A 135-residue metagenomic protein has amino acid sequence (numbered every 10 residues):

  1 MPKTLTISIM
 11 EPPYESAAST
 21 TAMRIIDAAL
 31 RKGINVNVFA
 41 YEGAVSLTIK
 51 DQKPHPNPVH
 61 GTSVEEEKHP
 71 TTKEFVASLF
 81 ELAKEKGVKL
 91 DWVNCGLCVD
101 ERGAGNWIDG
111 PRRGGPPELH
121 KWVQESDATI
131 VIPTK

Functional and structural regions predicted by a protein language model:
P2-T6: Extreme N-terminal starter segment of soluble prokaryotic enzymes
I7-T20, V36, E42, L47-Q52 (+1 more regions): Short, glycine-rich nucleotide/cofactor-binding loops
A22-R31: Walker A/P-loop phosphate-binding motif and the immediately C-terminal alpha-helix
N35-E42, W92-G96: Short internal beta-strands
P54-P58, G110-R112: Short, hinge-like loop/turn segments at secondary-structure boundaries
P56-N94: A glycine-rich helix N-cap at a beta->alpha junction
R102: C-terminal binding/interaction regions
I108, P117-K135: Glycine-rich, aromatic-bearing surface loops/beta-hairpins
